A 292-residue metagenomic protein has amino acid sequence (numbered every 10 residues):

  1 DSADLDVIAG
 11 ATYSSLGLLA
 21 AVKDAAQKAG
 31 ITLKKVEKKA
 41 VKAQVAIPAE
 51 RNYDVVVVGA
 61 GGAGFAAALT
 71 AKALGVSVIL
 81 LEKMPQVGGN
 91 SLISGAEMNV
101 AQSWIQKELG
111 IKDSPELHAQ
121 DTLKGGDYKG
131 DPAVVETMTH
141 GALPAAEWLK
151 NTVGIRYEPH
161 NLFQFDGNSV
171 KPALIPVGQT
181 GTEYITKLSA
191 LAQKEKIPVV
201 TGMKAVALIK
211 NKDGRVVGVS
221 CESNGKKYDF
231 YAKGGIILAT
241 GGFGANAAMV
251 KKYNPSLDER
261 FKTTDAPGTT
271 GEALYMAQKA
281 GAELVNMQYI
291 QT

Functional and structural regions predicted by a protein language model:
D1-A40: Active-site- and interface-proximal helix/loop "cap" or "latch" segments in soluble metabolic and energy-transducing
Q44-A63, I79: Beta1/beta-strand and adjacent pyrophosphate-binding region of the FAD-binding site in flavoprotein oxidoreductases
G62-A67, N246-A247: Short glycine/serine/threonine-rich phosphate/pyrophosphate-binding segments that cradle anionic phosphate groups
A68, K72: Gly/Ala-rich phosphate-binding loop of Rossmann-like dinucleotide-binding domains, activating on the conserved
A73-I93: Glycine-rich FAD pyrophosphate-binding loop
Q86-P198, G202-A207, A248-S256, I290: Conserved N-terminal/central alpha/beta ligand/cofactor-binding core
P176-G234, L274, Q278-A280: Helical element adjacent to the flavin cofactor pocket in flavoenzyme catalytic cores
K226, Y231-T292: Glycine-rich loop(s) and the adjacent beta-strand/alpha-helix scaffold that form part
